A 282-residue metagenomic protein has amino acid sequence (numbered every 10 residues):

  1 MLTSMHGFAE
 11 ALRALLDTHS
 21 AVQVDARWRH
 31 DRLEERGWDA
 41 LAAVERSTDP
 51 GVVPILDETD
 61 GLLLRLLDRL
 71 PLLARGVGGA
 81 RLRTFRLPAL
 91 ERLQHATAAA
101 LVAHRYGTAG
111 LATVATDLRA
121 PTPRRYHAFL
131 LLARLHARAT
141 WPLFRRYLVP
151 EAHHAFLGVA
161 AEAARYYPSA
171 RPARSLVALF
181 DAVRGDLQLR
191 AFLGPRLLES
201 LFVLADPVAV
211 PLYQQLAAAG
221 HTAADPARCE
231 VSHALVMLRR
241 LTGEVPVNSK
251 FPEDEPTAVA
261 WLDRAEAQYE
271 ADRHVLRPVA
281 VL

Functional and structural regions predicted by a protein language model:
M1-H127, L131, L135-L282: Long, helix-rich interaction regions
